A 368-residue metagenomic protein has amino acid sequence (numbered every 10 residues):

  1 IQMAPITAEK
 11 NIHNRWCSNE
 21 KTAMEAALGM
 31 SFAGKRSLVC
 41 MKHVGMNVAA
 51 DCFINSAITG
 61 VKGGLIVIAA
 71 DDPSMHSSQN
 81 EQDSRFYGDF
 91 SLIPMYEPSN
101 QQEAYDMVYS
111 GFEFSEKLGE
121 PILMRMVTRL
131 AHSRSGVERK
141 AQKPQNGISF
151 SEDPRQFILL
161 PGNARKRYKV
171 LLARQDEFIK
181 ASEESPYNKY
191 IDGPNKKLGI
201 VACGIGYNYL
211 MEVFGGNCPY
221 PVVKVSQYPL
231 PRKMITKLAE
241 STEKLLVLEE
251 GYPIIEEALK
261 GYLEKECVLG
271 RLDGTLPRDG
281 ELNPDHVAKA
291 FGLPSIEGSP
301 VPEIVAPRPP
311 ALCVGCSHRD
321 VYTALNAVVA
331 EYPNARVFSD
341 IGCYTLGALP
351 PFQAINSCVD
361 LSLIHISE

Functional and structural regions predicted by a protein language model:
I1-E116, R336-S367: Thiamine diphosphate
Q2-M3, A26, D51-N55, E212-V213 (+4 more regions): A short acidic, amphipathic alpha-helical/loop segment
M46, L123, A131, A327-V329 (+1 more regions): Generic secondary-structure boundary signal with a strong preference for alpha-helix termini
P98-H318, A330-E331: Flexible, low-complexity linker and terminal segments
G298-L361: Active-site diphosphate/adenylate-binding microenvironment
